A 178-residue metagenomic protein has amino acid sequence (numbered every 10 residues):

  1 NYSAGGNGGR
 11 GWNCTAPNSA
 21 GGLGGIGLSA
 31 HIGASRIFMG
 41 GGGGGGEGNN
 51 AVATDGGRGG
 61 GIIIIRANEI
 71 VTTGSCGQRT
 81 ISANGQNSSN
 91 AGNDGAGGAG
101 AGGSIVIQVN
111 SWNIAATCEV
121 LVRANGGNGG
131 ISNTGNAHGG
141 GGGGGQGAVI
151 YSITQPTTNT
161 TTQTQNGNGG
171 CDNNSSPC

Functional and structural regions predicted by a protein language model:
N1-V106, L121-I150, N166-C178: Glycine-centric low-complexity/flexibility signal
E69-V71, S111-I114, T154-T158: Acidic glycine-/aspartate-rich tracts in secreted/extracellular proteins
T161-Q163: Acidic, glycine/polar-enriched metal-coordinating patches/loops that mediate binding to polyanionic ligands
